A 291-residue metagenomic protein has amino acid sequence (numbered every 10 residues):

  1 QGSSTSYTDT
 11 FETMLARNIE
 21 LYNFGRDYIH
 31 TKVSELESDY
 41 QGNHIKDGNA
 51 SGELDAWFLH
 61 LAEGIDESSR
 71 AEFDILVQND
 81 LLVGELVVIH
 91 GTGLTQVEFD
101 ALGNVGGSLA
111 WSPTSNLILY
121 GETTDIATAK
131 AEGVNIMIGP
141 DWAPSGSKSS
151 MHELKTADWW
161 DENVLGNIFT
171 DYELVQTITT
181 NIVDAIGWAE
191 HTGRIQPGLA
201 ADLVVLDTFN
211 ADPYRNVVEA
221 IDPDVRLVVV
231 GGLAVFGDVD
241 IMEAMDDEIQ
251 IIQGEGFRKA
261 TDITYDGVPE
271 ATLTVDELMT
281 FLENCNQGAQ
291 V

Functional and structural regions predicted by a protein language model:
Q1-S34, D47-A50, Q176-V291: Active-site microenvironment of metallo-dependent hydrolases
G2-V87, T92-G93, V97: Metal-coordinating catalytic core of metallo-dependent amide/deamination hydrolases
L59, V88-G91, A110-S112, M137-D141: Active-site neighborhood of phospho(di)ester-bond hydrolases with catalytic His/Asp-centered motifs
E63-I65, T92-L94, P113-S115, W142-P144 (+1 more regions): Active-site-proximal loop/turn and secondary-structure-junction residues that shape catalytic pockets, frequently
D66-S69, V97-E98, I118-G121, G146-K148: Extracytoplasmic/secreted cell-surface and envelope-processing proteins
I75, V97-A101, T124-T128: A short acidic, amphipathic alpha-helical/loop segment
N79-E85, E122-N210, E219-V235: His/Asp/Glu-enriched, well-ordered alpha-helical/loop segment that forms or immediately abuts the divalent-metal
V88, A110-T123, S147-K148: C-terminal active-site-proximal or functional interface alpha/beta core segments in diverse enzymes
